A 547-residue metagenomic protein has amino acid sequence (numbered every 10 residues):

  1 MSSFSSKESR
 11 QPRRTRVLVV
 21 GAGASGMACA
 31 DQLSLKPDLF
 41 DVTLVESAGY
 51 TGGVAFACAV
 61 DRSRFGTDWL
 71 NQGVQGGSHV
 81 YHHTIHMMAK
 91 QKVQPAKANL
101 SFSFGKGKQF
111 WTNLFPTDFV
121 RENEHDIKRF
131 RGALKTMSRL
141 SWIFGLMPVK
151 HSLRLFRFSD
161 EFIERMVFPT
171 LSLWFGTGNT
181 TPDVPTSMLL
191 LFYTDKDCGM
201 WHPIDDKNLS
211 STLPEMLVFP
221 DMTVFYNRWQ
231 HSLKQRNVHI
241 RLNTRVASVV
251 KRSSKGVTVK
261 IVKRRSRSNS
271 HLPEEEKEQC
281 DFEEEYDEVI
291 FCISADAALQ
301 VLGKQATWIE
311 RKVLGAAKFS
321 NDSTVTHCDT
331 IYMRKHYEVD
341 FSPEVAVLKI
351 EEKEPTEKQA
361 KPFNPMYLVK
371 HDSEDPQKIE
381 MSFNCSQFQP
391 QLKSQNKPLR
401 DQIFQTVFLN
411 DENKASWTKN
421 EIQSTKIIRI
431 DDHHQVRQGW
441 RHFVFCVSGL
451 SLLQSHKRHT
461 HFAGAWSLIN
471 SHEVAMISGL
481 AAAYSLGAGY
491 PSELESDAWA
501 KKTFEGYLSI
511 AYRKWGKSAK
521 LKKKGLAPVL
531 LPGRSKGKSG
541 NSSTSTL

Functional and structural regions predicted by a protein language model:
E8-L44: N-terminal Rossmann-like FAD-binding beta1-loop-alpha1 element of flavoenzymes
S25, Y50, D296: Conserved Rossmann-like nucleotide-cofactor binding loop
S34-D61: Glycine-rich FAD pyrophosphate-binding loop
K36, A247-I428: Mid-domain catalytic core of redox enzymes that form a hydrophobic substrate pocket/lid adjacent to a catalytic redox
A57-I85: N-terminal glycine-rich dinucleotide-binding loop that anchors FAD/FMN and/or NAD(P) in oxidoreductases
S78-D197: Mobile amphipathic helical/loop "lid" adjacent to a hydrophobic cofactor/ligand pocket
D118, F363-L547: Conserved flavin/dinucleotide-binding core of flavoenzymes
T194-D287: Helical element adjacent to the flavin cofactor pocket in flavoenzyme catalytic cores
